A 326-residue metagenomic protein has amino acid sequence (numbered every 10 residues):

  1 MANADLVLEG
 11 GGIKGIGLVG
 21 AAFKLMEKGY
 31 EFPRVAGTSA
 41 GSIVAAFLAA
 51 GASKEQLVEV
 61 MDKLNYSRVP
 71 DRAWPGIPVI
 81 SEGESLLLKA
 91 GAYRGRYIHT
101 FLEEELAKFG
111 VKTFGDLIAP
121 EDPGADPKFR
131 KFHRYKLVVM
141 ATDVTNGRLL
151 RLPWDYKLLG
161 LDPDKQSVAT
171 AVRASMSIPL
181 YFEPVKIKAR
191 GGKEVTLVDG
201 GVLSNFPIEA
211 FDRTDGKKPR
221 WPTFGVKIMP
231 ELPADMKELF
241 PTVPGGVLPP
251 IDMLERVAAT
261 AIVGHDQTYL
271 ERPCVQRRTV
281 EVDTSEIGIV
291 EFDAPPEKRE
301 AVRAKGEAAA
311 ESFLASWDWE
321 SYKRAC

Functional and structural regions predicted by a protein language model:
M1-T38, A46-C326: Patatin-like phospholipase
